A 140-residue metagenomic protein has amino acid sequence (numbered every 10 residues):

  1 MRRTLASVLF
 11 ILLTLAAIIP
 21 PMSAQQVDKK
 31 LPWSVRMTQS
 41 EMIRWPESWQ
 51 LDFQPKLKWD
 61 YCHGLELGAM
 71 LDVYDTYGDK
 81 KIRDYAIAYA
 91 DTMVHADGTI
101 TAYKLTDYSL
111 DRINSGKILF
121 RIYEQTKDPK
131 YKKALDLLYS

Functional and structural regions predicted by a protein language model:
M1-T4: Positively charged n-region of N-terminal signal peptides that target proteins for export
V8-P20: Bacterial N-terminal signal peptides
T14, K56, L105: Short, flexible active-site loop motifs that bind/organize anionic cofactors or intermediates
S23-V94, P129-K132, D136-L137: Low-complexity, Ser/Thr/Pro/Gly-enriched N-terminal "stalk/linker" regions
L51-P55, I100, Y123-E124: Short amphipathic alpha-helical segments at helix-loop
W59-D75, D107-E124: Well-ordered alpha-helical segments within folded domains of soluble proteins
Y77-F120: Mid-chain, structured segments of secreted extracytoplasmic proteins
N114-Y123, P129-S140: Glycine-rich flavin
